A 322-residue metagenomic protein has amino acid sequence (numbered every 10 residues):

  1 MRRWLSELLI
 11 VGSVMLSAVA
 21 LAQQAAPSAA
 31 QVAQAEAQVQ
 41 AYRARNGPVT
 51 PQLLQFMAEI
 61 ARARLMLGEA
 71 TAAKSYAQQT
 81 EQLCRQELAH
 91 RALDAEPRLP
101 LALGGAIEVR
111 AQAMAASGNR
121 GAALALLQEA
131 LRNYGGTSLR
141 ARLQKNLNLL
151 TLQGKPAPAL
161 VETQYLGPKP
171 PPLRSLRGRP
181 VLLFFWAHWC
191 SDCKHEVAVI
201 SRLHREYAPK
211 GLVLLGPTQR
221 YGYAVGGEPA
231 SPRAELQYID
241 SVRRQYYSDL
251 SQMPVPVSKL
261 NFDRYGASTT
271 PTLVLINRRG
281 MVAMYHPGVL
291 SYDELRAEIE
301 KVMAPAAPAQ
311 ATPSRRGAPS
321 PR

Functional and structural regions predicted by a protein language model:
V39-T50, C84-P100: Flexible helix-coil transition and linker loops at the boundaries of alpha-helical arrays
G121-T163, R174-R177, P308-R322: N-proximal helix/coil linker or "cap" segments that precede and/or mark the start of modular domains
T163-Q164, V213-L215, S231-T270, I276: Short, internal strand/loop/helix patches that form the active-site neighborhood or redox-interaction surface
R179-P180, H195-T218: Conserved helix-turn-beta segment immediately C-terminal to the redox Cys motif in thioredoxin-like folds
F185-R202, Y223: Conserved redox-active cysteine motifs that mediate thiol-disulfide chemistry, especially di-cysteine Cys-X(1-2)-Cys
L275-R322: Thiol-/selenol-based redox modules, centered on thioredoxin-like and closely related oxidoreductase domains
